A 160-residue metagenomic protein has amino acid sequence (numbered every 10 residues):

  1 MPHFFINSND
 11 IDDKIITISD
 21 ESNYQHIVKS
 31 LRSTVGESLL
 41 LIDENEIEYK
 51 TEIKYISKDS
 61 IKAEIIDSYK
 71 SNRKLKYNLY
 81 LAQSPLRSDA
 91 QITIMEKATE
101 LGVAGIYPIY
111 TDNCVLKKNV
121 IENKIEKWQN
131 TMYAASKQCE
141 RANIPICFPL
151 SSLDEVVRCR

Functional and structural regions predicted by a protein language model:
M1-K70: N-terminal positively charged helical leader segments and presequences
N72-R160: RNA substrate-binding interface of SAM-dependent RNA methyltransferases
